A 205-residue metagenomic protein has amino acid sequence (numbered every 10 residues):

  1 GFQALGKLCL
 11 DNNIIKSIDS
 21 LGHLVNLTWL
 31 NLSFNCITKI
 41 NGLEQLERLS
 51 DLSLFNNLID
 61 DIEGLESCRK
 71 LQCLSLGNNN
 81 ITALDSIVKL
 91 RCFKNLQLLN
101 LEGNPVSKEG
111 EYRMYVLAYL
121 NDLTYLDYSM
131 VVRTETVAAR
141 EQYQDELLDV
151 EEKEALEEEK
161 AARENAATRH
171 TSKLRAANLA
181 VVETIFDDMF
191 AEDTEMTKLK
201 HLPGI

Functional and structural regions predicted by a protein language model:
G1-S17, H23-C36, Q45-D51, C73-S75 (+2 more regions): Long, contiguous C-terminal flanking segments immediately downstream of a protein's structured core
